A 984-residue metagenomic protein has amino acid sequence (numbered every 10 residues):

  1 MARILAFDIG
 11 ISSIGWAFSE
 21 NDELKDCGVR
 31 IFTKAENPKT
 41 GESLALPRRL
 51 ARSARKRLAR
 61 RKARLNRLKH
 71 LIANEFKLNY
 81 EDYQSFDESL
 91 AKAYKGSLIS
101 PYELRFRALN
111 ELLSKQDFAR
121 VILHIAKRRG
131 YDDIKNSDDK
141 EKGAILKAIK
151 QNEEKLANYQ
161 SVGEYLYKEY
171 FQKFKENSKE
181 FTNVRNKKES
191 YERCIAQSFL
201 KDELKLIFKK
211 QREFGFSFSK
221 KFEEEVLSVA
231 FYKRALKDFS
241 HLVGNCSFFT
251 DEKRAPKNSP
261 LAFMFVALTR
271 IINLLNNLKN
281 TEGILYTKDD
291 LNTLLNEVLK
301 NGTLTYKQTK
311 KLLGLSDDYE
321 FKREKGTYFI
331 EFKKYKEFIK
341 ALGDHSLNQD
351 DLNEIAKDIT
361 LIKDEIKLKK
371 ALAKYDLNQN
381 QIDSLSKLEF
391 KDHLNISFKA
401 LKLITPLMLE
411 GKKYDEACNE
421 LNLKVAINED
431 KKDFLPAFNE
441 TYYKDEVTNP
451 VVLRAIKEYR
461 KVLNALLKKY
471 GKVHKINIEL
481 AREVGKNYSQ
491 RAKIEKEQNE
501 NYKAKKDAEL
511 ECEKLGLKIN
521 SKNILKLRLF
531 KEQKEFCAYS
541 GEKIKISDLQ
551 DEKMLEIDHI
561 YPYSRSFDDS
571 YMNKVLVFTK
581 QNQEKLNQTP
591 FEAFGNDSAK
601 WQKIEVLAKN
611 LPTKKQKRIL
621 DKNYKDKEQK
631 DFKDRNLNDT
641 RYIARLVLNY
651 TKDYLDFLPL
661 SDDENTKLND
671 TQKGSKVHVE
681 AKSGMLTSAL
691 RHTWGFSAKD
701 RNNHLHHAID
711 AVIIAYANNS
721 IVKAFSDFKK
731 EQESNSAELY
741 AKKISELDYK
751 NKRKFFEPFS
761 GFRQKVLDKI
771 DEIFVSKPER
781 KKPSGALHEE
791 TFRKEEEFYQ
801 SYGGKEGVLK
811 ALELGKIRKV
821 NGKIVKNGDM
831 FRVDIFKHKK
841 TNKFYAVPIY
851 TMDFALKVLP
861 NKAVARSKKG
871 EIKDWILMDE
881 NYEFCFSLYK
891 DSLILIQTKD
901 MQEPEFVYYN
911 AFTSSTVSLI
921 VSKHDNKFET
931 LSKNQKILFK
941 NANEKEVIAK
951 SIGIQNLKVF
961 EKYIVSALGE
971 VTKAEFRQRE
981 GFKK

Functional and structural regions predicted by a protein language model:
M1-L463, H706-S720, N735-K984: Extended, Lys/Arg-rich, non-catalytic nucleic-acid recognition/anchoring regions of very large nucleic-acid-interacting
A2, R49-A54, P436-N449, K514-K526 (+4 more regions): Glycine- and acidic
A2, S12, F530-K534, K553 (+1 more regions): Short metal-coordination and nucleic-acid-contact micro-motifs, chiefly zinc-binding Cys/His arrays
W16, G541-V577, K585-A593: Histidine-centered nuclease catalytic patch
L71, D358, L407, A455-K469 (+10 more regions): Generic, well-ordered alpha-helical scaffold segments in large soluble proteins
F76-K77, S89, F118, Y571-A711 (+3 more regions): Domain-exit/linker segments immediately C-terminal to small folded modules
K472-L517, N638-R793: Long, compositionally biased intrinsically disordered regions
H474-I544, F567-D569, N610-L611, K617-I619 (+1 more regions): Short, charged surface segments at domain edges that flank catalytic/cofactor-binding sites
